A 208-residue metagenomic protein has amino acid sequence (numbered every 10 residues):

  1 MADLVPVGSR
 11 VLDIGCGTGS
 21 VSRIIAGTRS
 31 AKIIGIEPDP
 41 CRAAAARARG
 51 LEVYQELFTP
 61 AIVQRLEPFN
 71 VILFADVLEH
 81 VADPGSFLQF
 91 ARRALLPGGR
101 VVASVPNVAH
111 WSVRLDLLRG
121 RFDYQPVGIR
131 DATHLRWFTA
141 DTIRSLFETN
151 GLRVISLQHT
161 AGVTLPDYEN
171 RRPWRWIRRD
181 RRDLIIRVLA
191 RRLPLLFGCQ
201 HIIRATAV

Functional and structural regions predicted by a protein language model:
A2-V113, T139-R144, I202-A207: Conserved SAM-binding loop
S20, V63, A82-L96, R100-V208: S-adenosyl-L-methionine-dependent methyltransferase catalytic module, highlighting the catalytic core
